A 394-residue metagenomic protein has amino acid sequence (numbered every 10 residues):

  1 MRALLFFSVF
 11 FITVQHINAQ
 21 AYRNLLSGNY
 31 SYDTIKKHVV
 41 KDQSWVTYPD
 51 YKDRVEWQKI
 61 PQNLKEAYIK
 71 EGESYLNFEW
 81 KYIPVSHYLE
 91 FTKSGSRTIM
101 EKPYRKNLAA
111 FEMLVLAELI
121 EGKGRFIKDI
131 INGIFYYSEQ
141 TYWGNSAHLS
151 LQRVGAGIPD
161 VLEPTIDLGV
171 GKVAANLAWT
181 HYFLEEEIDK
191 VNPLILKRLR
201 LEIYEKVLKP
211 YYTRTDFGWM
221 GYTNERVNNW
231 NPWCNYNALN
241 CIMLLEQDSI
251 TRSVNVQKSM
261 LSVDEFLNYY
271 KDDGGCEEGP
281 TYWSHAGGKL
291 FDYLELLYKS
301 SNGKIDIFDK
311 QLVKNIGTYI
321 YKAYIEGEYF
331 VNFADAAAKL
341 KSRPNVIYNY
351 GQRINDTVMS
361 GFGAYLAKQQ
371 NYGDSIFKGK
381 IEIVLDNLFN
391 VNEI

Functional and structural regions predicted by a protein language model:
M1-Y22: Bacterial Sec-dependent N-terminal signal peptides
Q20-A67, M113-L119: Extreme N-terminal leader/anchor segments
E56-K106, V115-I120: Asp/Glu-centered strand-loop micro-motifs enriched in Gly/Pro and often flanked by an aromatic residue
G72-I83, I130-H148, I195-W219, V254-G274 (+1 more regions): Long, well-ordered core segments of solenoidal/helical folds
Y88-I99, L149-D167, F217-N229, W233 (+4 more regions): Carbohydrate-binding/catalytic loop surfaces
K106-I120, N132-Y136, G171-Y182: Non-membrane alpha-helical segments in proteins
A156-T281, D292, Y372, K380 (+1 more regions): Active-site lining segments of carbohydrate-active enzymes
G287-I394: Carbohydrate-active enzyme catalytic cores, enriched for enzymes that act on polyanionic acidic polysaccharides
